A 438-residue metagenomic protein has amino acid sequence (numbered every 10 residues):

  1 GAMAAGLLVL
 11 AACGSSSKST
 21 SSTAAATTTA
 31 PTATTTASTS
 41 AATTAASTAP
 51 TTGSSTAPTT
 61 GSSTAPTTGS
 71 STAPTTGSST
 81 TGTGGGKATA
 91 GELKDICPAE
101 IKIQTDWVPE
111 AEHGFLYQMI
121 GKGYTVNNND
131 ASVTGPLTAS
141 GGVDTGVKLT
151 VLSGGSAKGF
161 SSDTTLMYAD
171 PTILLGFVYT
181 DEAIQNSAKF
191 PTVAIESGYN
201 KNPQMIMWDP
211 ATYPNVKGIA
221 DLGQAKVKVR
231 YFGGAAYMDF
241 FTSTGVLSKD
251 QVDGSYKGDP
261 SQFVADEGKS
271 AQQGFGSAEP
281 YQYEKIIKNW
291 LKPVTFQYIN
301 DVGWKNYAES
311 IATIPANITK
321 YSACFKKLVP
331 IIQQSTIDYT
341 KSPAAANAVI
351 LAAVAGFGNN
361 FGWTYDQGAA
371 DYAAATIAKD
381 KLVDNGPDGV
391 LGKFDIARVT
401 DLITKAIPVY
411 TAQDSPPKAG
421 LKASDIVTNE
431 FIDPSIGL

Functional and structural regions predicted by a protein language model:
L8-A12: C-terminal motif of bacterial Sec signal peptides marking the signal peptidase cleavage site
C13-S17: Bacterial signal peptide processing site
S19-G84: Extracellular mucin-like PTS domains
S78, K87, I396-L438: Conserved C-terminal helix/tail region of periplasmic/extracytoplasmic solute-binding proteins
G84-Y256, F263, S270-Q273: Short, glycine-/small- and polar/acidic-enriched structural segments that line small-molecule recognition paths
T125-D144, F296-W304, T319, K381-F394: Short, solvent-exposed loop/beta-turn-alpha elements that line the ligand-binding surface or hinge of extracytoplasmic
D181, K257-N360: Pocket-lining segment of extracytoplasmic ligand-binding domains
Y321-Q413: Secondary-structure end/capping motifs
